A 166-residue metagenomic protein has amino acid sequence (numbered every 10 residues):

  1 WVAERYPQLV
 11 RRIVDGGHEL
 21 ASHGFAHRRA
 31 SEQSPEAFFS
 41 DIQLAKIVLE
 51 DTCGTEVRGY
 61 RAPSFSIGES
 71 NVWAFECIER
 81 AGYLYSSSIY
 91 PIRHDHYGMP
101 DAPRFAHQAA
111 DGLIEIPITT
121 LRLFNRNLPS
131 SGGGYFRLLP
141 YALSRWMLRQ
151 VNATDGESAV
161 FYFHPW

Functional and structural regions predicted by a protein language model:
W1-G59, S64-F124, A142-W166: Catalytic alpha-helical scaffold of carbohydrate-active enzymes acting on polysaccharides/glycoconjugates
L128-L138: Surface-exposed cleft-lining segments at the edges of enzyme active sites
